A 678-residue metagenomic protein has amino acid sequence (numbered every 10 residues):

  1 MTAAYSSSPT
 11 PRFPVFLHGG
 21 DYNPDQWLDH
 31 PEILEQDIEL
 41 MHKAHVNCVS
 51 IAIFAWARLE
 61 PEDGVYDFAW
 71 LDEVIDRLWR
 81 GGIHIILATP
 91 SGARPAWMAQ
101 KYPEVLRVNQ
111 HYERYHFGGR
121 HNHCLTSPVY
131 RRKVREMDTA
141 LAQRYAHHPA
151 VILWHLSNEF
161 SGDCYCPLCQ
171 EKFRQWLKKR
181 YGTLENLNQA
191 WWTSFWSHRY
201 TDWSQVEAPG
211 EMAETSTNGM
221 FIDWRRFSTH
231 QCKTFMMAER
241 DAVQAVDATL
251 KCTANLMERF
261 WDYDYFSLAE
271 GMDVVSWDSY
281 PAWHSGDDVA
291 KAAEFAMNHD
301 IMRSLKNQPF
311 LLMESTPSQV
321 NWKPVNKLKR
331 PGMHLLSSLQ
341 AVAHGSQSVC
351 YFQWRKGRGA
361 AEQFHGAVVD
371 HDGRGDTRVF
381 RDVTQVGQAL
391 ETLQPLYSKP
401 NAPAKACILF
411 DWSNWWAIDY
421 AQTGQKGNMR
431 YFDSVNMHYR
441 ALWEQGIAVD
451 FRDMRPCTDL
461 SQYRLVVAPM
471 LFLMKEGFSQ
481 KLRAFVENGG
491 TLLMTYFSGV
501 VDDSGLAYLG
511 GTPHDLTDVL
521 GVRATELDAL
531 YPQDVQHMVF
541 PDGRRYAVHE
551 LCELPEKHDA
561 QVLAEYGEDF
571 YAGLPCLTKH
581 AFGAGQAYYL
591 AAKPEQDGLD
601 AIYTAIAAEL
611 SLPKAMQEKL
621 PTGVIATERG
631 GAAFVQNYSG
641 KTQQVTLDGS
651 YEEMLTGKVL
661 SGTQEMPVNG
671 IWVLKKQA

Functional and structural regions predicted by a protein language model:
M1-C48, P61, D76-R80, H84 (+1 more regions): N-terminal carbohydrate-binding accessory modules
F13-H18, H45-N47, W79-I85, H147-I152 (+7 more regions): Short, well-ordered coil/turn segments that N-cap beta-strands
H18-L28, F54-A69, H116-R135, S157-C164 (+6 more regions): The substrate-binding groove and active-site-proximal loops of carbohydrate-active enzymes, especially glycoside
G20, M41, V49, L78 (+8 more regions): Conserved, mostly hydrophobic/aromatic
W27-K43, V134-A140, M257-L268, R330-S338 (+1 more regions): Short, acidic/polar
E35-A44, S50-E113, E239-V246: Aromatic-lined substrate-binding rim segments of carbohydrate-active enzymes
H111-V274, D278-M297: Polysaccharide-binding and catalytic clefts of secreted carbohydrate-active enzymes
W203-V206, T249, A269, Y280-A678: Carbohydrate-binding surfaces of carbohydrate-active enzymes
